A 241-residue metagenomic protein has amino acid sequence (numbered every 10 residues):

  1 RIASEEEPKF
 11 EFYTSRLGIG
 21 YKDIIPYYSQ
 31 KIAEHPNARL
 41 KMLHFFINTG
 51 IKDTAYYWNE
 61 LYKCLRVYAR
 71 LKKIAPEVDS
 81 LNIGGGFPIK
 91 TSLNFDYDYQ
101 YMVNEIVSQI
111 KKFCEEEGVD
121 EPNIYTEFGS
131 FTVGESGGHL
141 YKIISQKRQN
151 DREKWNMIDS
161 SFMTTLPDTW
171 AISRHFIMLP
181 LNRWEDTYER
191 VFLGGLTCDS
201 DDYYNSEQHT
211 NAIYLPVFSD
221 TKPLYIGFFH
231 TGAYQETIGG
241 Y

Functional and structural regions predicted by a protein language model:
R1-S80, I89, Q109, C114: Active-site-proximal beta-alpha core segment in soluble small-molecule metabolic enzymes
F12, D23, Y56-N59, K63 (+7 more regions): Generic recognition of stable, solvent-exposed alpha-helical segments in well-folded globular domains
I47-N48, L81-T91, T126-F131: Glycine-rich beta-strand-to-loop/alpha-helix junction loops that act as flexible
I51-E60, K90-M102, V133-S145, G240: Short glycine/threonine-rich loop-to-helix capping motif typified by GTGT followed within a few residues by an Asp-Pro
L65, A69-K72, G84-G85, N94-D96 (+2 more regions): A compositional/structural signature marking long, glycine- and acidic/polar-rich segments with frequent tryptophans
S80-K90, I226-H230, E236: C-terminal extensions
E105-V107, K111-E115, V119-Y241: Charged (often Lys/Glu-rich) extended helix/loop segments that serve as interaction or gating elements
